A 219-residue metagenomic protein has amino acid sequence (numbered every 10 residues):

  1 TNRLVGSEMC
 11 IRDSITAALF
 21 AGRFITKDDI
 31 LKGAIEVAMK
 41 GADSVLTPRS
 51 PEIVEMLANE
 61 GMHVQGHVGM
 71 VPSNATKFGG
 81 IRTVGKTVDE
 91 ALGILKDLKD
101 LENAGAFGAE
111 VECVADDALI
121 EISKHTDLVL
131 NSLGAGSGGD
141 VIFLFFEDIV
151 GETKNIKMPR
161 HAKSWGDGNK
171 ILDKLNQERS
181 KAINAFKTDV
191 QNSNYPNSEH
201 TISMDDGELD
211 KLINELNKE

Functional and structural regions predicted by a protein language model:
T1-G6, C10-I11: Single conserved hydrophobic/aromatic residue that forms the stacking wall/gate of nucleotide- or nucleobase-binding
I11-R12, G41, E60, T126-D127: Short, structured coil segments at secondary-structure junctions
D13-A21, V45-T47, V64-V68, A109-V111 (+2 more regions): Hydrophobic faces of well-ordered beta-strands that scaffold small-molecule active sites in alpha/beta enzyme cores
G22-A104, G139-D140: Conserved anion-binding
F24-L31, P51, V88-L95, D116 (+4 more regions): Electropositive phosphate-/nucleotide-binding environments in soluble metabolic enzymes
K40-G41, L128-E219: C-terminal alpha-helical cap/extension of soluble enzyme domains
E90-D127, I183-Q191, E199: Active-site/ligand-binding-proximal alpha/beta "capping" segment
